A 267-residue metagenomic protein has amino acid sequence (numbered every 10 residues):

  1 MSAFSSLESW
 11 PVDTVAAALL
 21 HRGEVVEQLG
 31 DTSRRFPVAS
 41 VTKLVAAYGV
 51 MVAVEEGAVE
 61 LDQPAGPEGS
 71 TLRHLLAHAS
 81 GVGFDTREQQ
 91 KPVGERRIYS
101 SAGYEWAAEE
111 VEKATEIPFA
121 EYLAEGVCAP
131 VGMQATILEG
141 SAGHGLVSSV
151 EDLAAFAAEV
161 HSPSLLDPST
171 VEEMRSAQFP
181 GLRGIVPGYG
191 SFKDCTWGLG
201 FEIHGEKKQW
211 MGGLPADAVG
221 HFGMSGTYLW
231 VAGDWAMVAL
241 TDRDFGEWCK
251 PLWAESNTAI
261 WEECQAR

Functional and structural regions predicted by a protein language model:
M1-L29, S33-P37, E95-R96, E112 (+3 more regions): Catalytic loop of the DD-peptidase/beta-lactamase superfamily, centered on the K-T-G motif and neighboring
A17, P37-D62, A107-E112, L153 (+1 more regions): Active-site SXXK
P37-V41, A53-Q89, K113-G145, L165 (+1 more regions): Active-site helix/loop module of the DD-peptidase/beta-lactamase fold, centered on the serine-lysine SxxK catalytic
S40-V41, Y99-A102: Catalytic nucleophile serine of serine hydrolases, specifically the conserved "nucleophile elbow" pentapeptide
V52, A77, E109, A129 (+2 more regions): Generic detector of well-ordered secondary structure
T71-H74, A102, W106, Y122 (+1 more regions): Extracytoplasmic/secreted proteins, especially bacterial periplasmic and envelope-associated proteins
T86-R96, E105-A114: Short, contiguous, well-ordered secondary-structure segments
